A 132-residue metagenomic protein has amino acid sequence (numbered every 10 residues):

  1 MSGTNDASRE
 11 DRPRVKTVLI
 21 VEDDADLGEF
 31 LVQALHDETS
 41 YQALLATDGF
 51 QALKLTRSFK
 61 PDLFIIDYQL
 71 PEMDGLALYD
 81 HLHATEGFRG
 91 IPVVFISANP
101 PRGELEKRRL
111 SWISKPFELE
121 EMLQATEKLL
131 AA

Functional and structural regions predicted by a protein language model:
M1-L19, E118-A132: Non-catalytic signal-transmission and effector/linker regions of two-component phosphorelay proteins
E22: Conserved acidic carboxylate
A25-L44: Two-component/phosphorelay signaling modules centered on CheY-like receiver
L45-L63: Acidic, metal-coordinating helix/loop segments flanking the phosphotransfer/catalytic sites of two-component signaling
D48, D74-A77: Acidic catalytic/metal-coordinating carboxylates
D67: Active-site residues of response regulator receiver
P71, R89: The feature encodes the CheY-like receiver
V94-I96: Hydrophobic/aromatic residues positioned on beta-strands within the core alpha/beta folds
